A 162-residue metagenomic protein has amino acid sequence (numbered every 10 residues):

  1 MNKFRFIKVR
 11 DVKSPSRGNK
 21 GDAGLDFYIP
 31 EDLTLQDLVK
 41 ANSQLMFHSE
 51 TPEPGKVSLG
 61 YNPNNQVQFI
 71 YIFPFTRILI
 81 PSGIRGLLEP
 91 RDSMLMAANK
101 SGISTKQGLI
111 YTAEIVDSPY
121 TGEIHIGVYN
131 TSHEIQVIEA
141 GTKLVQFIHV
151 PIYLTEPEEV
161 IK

Functional and structural regions predicted by a protein language model:
M1-K162: DUTPase catalytic domain/fold
